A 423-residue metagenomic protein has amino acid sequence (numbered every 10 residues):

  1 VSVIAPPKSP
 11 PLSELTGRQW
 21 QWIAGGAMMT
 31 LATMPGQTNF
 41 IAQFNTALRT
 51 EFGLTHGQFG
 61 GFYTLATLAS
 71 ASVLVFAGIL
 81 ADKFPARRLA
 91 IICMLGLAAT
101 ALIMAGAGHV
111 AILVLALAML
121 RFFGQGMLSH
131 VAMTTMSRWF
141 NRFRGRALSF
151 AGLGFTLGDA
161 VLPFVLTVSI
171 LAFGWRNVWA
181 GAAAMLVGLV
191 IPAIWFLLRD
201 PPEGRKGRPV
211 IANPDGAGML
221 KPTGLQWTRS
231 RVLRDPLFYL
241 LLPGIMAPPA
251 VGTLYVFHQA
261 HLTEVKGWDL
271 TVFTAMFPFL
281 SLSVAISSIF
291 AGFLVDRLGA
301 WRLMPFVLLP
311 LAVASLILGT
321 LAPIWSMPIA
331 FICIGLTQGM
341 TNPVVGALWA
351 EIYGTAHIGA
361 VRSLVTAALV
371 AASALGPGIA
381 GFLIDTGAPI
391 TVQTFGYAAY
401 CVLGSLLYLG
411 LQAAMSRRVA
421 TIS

Functional and structural regions predicted by a protein language model:
Q21-H56, A77, P163, Y255-A260 (+1 more regions): Extracytoplasmic
T38-N45, S230-S288: Extracytoplasmic gate region of multi-pass secondary transporters
S72-V110, V295, W301: Conserved MFS/SLC helix-loop-helix module at the cytosolic interface between two early adjacent transmembrane helices
T100, A111-M127, M246, S326-M340: Hydrophobic core of transmembrane alpha-helices in multi-pass small-molecule transporters, especially MFS/SLC-type
M127-F140, M340-Y353: Intracellular juxtamembrane helix-capping segments at the cytosolic ends of symmetry-related transmembrane helices
F155-E203: Helix-loop-helix hairpin linking two adjacent transmembrane segments in secondary transporters
D159, T355-G387: A late C-terminal transmembrane helix in Major Facilitator Superfamily
G252, V272, P278-L348: C-terminal transmembrane helical hairpin of 12-TM major facilitator-type secondary transporters
